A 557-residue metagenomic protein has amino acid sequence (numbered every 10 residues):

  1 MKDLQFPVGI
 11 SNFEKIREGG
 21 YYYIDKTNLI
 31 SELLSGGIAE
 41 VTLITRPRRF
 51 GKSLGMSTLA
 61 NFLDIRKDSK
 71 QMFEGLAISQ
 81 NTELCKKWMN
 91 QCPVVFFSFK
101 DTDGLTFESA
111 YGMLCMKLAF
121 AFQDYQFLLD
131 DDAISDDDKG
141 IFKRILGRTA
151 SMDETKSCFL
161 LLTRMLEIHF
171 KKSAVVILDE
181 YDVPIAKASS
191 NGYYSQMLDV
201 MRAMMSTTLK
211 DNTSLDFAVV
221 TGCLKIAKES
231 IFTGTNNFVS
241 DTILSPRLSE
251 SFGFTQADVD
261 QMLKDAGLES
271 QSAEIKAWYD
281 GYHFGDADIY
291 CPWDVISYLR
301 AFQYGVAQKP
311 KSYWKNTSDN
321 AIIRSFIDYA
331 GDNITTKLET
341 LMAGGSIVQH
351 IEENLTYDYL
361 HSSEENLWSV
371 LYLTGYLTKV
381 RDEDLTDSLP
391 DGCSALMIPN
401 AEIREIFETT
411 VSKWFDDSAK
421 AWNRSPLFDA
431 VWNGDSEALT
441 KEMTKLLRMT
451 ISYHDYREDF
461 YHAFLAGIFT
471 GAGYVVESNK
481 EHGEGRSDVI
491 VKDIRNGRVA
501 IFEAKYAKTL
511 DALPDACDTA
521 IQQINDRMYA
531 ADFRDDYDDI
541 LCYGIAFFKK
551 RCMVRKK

Functional and structural regions predicted by a protein language model:
M1-R66, K70-N81, L446: Walker A/P-loop-proximal flanking segment of P-loop NTPase domains
V8-R17, T102, S109, M113-K156 (+1 more regions): Conserved P-loop NTPase mechanochemical-coupling segment
G9, E14, D64-F127: P-loop NTPase motor core
F122, C158-H169, Q196-D216, Y529-D532: Substrate-engagement module of ASCE P-loop NTPases
F170-Y194: Conserved P-loop NTPase "ATPase switch" module shared by AAA+ and STAND
V183, Y193-G234: Sensor-1/coupling segment of RecA-like P-loop NTPase cores
K228-T233, D241-R300: Amphipathic alpha-helical segments of the small helical/lid subdomains adjacent to P-loop NTPase cores
F238, Y290-I296, R300-M528, D539 (+1 more regions): Extended alpha-helical interface modules used as scaffolds for assembling large macromolecular complexes
